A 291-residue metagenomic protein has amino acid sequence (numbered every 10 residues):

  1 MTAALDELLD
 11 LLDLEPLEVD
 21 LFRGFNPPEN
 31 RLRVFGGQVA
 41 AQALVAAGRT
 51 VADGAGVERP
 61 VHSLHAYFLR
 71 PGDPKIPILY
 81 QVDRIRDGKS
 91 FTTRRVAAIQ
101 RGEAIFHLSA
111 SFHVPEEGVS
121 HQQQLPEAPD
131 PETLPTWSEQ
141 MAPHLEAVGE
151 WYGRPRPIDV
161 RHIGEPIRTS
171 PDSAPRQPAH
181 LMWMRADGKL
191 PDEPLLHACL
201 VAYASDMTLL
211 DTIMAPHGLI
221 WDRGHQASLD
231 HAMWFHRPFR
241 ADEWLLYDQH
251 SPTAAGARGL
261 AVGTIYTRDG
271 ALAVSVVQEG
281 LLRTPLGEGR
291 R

Functional and structural regions predicted by a protein language model:
M1-R291: Terminal targeting signals and extreme-terminal segments of soluble enzymes
